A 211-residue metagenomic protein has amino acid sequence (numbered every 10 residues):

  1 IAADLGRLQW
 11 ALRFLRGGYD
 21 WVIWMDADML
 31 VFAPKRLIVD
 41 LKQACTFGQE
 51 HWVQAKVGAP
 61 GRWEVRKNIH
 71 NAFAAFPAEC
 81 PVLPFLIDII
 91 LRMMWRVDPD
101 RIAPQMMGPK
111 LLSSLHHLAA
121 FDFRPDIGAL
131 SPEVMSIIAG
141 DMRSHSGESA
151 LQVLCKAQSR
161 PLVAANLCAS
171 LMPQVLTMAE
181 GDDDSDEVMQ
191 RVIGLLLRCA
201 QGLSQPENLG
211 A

Functional and structural regions predicted by a protein language model:
A3-A55: GT-A fold catalytic core of metal-dependent nucleotide-sugar glycosyltransferases, centered on the diacidic
Q9-R13, G17, A72, F85-D88 (+1 more regions): Residue-level signal for well-ordered alpha-helical scaffold segments within enzymatic catalytic domains
V22-W24, L154, A164, C168 (+2 more regions): Short glycine-aspartate micro-motif
D26-D28, H70-N71, P109: Extracellular structured ligand-interaction cores
M29, E79-P81, D186-E187, R191: Serine-centered coil/turn micro-motif
K35-M106: Conserved catalytic core of nucleotide-sugar-dependent glycosyltransferases
P81-D183: Catalytic core and acceptor-binding pocket of nucleotide-sugar-dependent glycosyltransferases
T177-G210: Extended, charged low-complexity segments that frequently continue into or abut oligomerization scaffolds
